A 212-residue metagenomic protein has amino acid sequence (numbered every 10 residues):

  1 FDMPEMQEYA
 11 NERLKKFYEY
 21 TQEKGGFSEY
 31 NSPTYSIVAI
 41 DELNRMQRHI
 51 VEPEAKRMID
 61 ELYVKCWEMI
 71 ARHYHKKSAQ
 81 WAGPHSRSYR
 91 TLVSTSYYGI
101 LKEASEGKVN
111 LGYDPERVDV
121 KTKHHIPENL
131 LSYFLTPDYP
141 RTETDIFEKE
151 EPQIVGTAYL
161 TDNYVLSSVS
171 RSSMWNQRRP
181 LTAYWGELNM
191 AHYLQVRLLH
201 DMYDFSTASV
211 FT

Functional and structural regions predicted by a protein language model:
F1-D145: Extracellular polysaccharide-recognition and catalytic grooves
R13, Y113-T212: Ser/Thr/Asn(+Pro)-rich, low-complexity disordered segments
